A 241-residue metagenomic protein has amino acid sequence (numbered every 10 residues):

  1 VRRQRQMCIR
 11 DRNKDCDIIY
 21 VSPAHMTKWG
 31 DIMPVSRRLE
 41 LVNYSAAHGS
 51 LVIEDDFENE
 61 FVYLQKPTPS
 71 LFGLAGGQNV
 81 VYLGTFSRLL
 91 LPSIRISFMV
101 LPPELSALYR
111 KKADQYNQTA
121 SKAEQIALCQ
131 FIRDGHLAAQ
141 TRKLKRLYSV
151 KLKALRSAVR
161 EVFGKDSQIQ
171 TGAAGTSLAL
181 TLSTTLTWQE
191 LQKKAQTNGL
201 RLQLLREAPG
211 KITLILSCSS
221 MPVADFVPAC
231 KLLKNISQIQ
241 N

Functional and structural regions predicted by a protein language model:
V1-I9: Single conserved hydrophobic/aromatic residue that forms the stacking wall/gate of nucleotide- or nucleobase-binding
I9, G73-L108: Active-site PLP attachment segment
I32-L64: Catalytic PLP-binding core of fold-type I/II PLP enzymes
A47-H48, Q78, N198, Q240: Helix C-cap/helix->beta junction micro-motif
L101, A179-T184, R201-I236: Conserved PLP-binding active-site segment of the aspartate aminotransferase-like
P103-L108, G135-A138, T185: Short helix-loop capping/hinge motifs at secondary-structure junctions, enriched in acidic/polar residues
R110-Y116, D134-R156: Structural signature of PLP-dependent enzymes
C129, R146-R156, S167-T181, W188 (+1 more regions): Conserved glycine-rich beta-strand-loop-beta hairpin in the small C-terminal domain of fold type I
